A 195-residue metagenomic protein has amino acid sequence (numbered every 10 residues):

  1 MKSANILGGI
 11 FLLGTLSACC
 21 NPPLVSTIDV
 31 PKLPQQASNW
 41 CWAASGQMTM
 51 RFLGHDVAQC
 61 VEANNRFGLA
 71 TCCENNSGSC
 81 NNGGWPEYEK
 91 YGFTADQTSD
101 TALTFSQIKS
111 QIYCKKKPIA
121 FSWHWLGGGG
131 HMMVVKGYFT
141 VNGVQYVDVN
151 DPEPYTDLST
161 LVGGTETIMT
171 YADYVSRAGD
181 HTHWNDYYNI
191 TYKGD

Functional and structural regions predicted by a protein language model:
M1-L7: Bacterial N-terminal signal peptides that target proteins for export
G8-T15: Bacterial N-terminal signal peptides
C20-A70: Active-site nucleophile-adjacent alpha helix/oxyanion-hole segment immediately C-terminal to the catalytic cysteine
V25-D29, V61-D195: Conserved active-site-adjacent core of cysteine acyl-enzyme catalytic domains
